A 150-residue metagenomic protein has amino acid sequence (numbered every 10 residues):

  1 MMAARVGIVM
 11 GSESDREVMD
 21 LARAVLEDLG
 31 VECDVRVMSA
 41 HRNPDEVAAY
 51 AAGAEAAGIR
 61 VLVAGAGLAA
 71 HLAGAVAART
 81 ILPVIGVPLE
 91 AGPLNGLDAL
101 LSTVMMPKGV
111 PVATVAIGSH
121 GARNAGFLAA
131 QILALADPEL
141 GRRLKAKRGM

Functional and structural regions predicted by a protein language model:
A4, M10-E17, N95-M150: C-terminal binding/interaction regions
A4-R42: Glycine-rich phosphate/diphosphate-binding loop of Rossmann-like nucleotide-binding domains
R5-M10, D34-R36, L62-A64, I85 (+1 more regions): Short glycine-rich or small-residue beta-strand-to-loop segments that form or flank ligand, phosphate, metal/Fe-S
E13, M38-A40, G67-L68, L89-G92 (+1 more regions): Short, ordered loop/turn segments at secondary-structure junctions
D15-M19, P44-V47, L68-A75, L94-L97 (+1 more regions): Short glycine/serine/threonine-rich phosphate/pyrophosphate-binding segments that cradle anionic phosphate groups
R23, A48-A51, A78, G92-G109: Active-site-proximal loop->helix
V35-A57: N-terminal beta-loop-helix "entrance" segment that forms/cooperates in small-molecule cofactor or anionic ligand
A49-G92: Glycine-rich phosphate-binding loop
